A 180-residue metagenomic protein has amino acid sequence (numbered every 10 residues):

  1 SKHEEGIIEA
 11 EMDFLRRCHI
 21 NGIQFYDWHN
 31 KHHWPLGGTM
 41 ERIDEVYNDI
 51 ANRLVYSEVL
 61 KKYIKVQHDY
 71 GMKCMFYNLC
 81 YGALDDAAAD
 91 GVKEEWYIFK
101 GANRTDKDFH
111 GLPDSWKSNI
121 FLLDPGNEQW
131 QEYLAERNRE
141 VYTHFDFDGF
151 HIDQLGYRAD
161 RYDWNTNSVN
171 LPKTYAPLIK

Functional and structural regions predicted by a protein language model:
S1-E5, F76, C80-F145: Active-site-adjacent "subsite" loops/lids of carbohydrate-active enzymes
I7-E11, R16, Y56-Y63, W130 (+2 more regions): Stable alpha-helical elements in mature extracytoplasmic
I7-G38, V141-F150: Catalytic domains of carbohydrate-active enzymes, especially glycoside hydrolases
Q24-Y26, M75-L79, H151-D153: A cross-family glycoside hydrolase active-site/sugar-binding cleft signature
H29, C80-G82, G156-R158: Active-site-proximal loop/turn and secondary-structure-junction residues that shape catalytic pockets, frequently
N30-N78, N167-L178: Aromatic-lined substrate-binding rim segments of carbohydrate-active enzymes
H32-G37, D85-A87, L112, R158-Y162: Short acidic/His/Gly/Ser-rich catalytic and metal-binding motifs that mark active-site loops of diverse hydrolases
F121-K180: Active-site neighborhood of glycoside hydrolase catalytic domains
